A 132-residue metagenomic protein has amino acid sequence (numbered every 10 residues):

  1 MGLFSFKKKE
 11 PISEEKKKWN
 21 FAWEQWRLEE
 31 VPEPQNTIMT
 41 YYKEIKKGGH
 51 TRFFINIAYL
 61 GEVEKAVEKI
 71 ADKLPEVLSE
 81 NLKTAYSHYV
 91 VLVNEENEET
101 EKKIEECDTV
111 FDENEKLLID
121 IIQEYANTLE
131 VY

Functional and structural regions predicted by a protein language model:
S5-Y132: Extended, alpha-helix-rich binding/interface surfaces that flank or overlap catalytic cores and mediate recognition
